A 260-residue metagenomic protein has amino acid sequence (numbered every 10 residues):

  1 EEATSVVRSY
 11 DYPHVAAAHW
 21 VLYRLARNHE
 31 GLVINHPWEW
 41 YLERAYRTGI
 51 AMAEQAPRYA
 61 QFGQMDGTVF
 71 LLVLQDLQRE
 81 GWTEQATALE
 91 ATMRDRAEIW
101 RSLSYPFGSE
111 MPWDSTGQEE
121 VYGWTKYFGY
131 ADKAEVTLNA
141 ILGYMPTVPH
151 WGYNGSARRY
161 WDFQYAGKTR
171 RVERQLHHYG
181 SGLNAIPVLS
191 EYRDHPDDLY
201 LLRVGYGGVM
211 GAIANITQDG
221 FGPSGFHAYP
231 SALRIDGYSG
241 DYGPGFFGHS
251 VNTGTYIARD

Functional and structural regions predicted by a protein language model:
E1-D260: Catalytic domains of carbohydrate-active enzymes that cleave complex glycans
